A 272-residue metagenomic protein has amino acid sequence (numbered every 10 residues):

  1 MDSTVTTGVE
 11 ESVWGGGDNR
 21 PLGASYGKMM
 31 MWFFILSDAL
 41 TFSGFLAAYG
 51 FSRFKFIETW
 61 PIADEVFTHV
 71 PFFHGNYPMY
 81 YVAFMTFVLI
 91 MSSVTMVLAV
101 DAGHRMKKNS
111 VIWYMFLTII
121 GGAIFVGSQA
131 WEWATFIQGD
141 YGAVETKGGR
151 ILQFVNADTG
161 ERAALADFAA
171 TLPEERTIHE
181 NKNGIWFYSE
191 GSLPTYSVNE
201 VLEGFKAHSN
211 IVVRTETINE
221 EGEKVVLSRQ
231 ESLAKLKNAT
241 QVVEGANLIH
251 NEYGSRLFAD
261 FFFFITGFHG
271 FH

Functional and structural regions predicted by a protein language model:
M1-H272: ...captures the hydrophobic TM-helix bundle architecture rather than a specific catalytic motif, and can also fire on
